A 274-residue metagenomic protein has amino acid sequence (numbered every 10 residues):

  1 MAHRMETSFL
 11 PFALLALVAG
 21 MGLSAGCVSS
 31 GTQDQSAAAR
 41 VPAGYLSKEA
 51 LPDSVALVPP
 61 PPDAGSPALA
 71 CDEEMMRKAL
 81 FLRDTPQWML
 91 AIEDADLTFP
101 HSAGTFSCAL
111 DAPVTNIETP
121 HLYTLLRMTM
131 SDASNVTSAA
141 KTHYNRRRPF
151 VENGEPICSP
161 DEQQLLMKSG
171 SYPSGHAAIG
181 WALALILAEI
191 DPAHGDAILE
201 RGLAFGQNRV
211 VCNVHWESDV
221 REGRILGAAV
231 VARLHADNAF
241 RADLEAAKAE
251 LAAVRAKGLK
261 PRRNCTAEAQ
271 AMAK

Functional and structural regions predicted by a protein language model:
A2-L14: Bacterial N-terminal signal peptides that target proteins for export
P11-S24: Bacterial N-terminal signal peptides
G31-V211, R233-A236, D243, A249 (+2 more regions): Hydrophobic alpha-helical bundle signature of multipass membrane enzymes
H176, H215, G223: Histidine-centered divalent metal-coordination motifs
A228-V230: Catalytic phosphate/nucleotide-handling subdomain of diverse soluble enzymes
A253-P261: Charge-rich, low-complexity segments
